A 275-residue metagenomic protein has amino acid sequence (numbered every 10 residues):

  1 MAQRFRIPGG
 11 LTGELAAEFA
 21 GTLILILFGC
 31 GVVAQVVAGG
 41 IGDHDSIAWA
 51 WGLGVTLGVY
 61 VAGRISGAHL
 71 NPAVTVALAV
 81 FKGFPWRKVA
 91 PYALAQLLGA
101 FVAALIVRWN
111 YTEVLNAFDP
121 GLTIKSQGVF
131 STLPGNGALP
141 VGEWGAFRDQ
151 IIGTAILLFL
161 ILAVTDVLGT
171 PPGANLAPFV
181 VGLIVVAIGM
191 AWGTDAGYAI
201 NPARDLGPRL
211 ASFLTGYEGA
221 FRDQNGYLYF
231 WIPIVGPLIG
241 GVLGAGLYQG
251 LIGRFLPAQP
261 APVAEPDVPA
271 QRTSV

Functional and structural regions predicted by a protein language model:
M1-V275: Membrane-interface helix-loop junctions and terminal tails of multi-pass membrane proteins
